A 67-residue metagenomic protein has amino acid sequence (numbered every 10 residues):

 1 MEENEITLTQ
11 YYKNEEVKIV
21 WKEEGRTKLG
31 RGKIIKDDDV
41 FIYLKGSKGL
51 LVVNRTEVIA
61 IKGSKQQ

Functional and structural regions predicted by a protein language model:
M1-R31, I35, K45-Q67: Short glycine-rich, low-complexity segments
V40-Y43: Short aromatic-glycine-enriched beta-strand elements
